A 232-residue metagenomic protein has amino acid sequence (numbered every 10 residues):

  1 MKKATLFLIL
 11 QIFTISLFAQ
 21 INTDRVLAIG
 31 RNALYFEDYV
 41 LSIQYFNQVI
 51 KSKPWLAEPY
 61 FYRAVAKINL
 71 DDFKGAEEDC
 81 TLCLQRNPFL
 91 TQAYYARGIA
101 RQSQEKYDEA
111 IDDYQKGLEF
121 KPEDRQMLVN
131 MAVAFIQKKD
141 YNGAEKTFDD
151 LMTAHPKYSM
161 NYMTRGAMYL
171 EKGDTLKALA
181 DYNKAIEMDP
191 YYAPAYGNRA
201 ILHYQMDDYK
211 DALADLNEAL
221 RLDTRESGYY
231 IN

Functional and structural regions predicted by a protein language model:
L17-Y62, N69-D71: N-terminal leader/linker segments that initiate helical-solenoid repeat arrays
N22-D24, A57-E58, T91-Q92, R125-Q126 (+3 more regions): Helix-start (N-cap) detector for alpha-helical repeat units in TPR-like alpha-solenoids, especially tetratricopeptide
Y35-F36, N69, S103, Q137 (+2 more regions): Register position in tetratricopeptide repeats
